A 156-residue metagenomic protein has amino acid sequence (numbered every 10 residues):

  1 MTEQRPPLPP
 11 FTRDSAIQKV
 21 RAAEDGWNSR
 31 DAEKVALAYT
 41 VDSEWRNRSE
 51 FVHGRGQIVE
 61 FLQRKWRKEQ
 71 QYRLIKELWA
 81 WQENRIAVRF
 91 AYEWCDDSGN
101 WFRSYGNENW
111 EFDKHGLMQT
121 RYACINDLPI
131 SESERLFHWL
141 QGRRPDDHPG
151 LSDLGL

Functional and structural regions predicted by a protein language model:
M1-V41, L151-L156: Short, low-complexity N-terminal intrinsically disordered segments enriched in polar/charged residues
T2-F11, E60-L156: A beta-strand edge to alpha-helix "cap/lid" segment located at domain peripheries
D25-N28, T40, E44, Q63-Q71: Short helix-capping and hinge/turn segments at secondary-structure transitions, especially at repeat and domain
N28-D31, N47, E108: Acidic side chains
E44-W66: Short solvent-exposed beta->alpha transition segments
